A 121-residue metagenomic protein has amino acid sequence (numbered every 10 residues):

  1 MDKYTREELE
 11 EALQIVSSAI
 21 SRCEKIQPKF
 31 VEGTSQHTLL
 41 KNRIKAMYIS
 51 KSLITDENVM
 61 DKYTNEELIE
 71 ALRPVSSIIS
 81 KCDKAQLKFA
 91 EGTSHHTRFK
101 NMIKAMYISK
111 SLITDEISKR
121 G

Functional and structural regions predicted by a protein language model:
M1-E8, I117-G121: Terminal, compositionally biased segments
Y4, S18, H96-F99, L112: Intrinsically disordered, low-complexity tails and linkers flanking structured cores
E8-E24, R43, E67-D83: Short amphipathic alpha-helical heptad-repeat segments
I15-V59: Acidic (E/D-rich), amphipathic helical modules within compact regulatory domains
K25-T38, M60-K62, K84-T97, G121: Charged, low-complexity interaction regions
S35-A46, I69, R73, S94-A105: Short, charged, amphipathic alpha-helical segments
A46-K62, A105-R120: Amphipathic alpha-helical coiled-coil segments
